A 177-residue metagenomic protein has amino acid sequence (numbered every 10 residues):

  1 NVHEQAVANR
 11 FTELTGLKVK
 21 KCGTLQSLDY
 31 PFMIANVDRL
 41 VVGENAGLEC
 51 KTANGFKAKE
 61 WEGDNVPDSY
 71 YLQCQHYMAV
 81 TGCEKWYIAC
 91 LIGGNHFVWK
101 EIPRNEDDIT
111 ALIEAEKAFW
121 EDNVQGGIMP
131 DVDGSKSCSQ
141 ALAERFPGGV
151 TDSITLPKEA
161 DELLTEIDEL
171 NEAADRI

Functional and structural regions predicted by a protein language model:
N1-I177: Accessory terminal regions of nucleic-acid processing enzymes
